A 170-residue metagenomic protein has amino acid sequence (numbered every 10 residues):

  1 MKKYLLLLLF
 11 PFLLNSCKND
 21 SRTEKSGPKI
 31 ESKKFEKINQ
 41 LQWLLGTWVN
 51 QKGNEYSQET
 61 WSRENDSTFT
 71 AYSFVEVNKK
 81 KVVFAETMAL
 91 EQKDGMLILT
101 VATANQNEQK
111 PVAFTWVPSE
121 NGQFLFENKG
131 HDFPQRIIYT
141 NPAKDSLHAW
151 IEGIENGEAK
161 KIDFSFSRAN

Functional and structural regions predicted by a protein language model:
M1-Y4: Positively charged n-region of N-terminal signal peptides that target proteins for export
L14-S16: C-terminal motif of bacterial Sec signal peptides marking the signal peptidase cleavage site
K18-D20: Bacterial signal peptide processing site
G27-I30, S146-N170: Edge beta-strand at a domain terminus
K33-T47: N-terminal helix-cap/turn-to-beta initiation motif at the start of protein domains
W43, N50, I98-A102: Buried hydrophobic residues that stabilize the cores of well-folded domains
Y56-G130: Central antiparallel beta-sheet cores of small beta-barrel/beta-sandwich binding domains
N121-G122, F126-N128, D132-T140, E152: Well-ordered alpha/beta subsegment
